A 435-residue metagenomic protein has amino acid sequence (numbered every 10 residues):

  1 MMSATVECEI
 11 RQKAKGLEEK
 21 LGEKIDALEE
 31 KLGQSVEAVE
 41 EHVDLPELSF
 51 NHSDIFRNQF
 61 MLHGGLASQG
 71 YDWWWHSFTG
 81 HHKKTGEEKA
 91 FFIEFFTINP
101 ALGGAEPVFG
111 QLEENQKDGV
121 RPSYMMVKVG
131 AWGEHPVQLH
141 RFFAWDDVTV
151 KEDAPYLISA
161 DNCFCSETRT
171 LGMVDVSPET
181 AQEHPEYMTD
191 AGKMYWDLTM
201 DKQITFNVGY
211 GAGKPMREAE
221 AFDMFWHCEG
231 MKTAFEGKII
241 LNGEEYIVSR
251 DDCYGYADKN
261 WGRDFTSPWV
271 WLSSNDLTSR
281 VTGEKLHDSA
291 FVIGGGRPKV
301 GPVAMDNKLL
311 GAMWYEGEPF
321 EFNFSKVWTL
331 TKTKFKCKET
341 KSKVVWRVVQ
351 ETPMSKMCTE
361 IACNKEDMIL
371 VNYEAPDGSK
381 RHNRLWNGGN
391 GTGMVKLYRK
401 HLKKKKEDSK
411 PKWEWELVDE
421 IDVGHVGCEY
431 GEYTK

Functional and structural regions predicted by a protein language model:
T5-A14, G22-K435: Structured soluble/peripheral alpha/beta segments that form catalytic or ligand/cofactor-binding pockets
